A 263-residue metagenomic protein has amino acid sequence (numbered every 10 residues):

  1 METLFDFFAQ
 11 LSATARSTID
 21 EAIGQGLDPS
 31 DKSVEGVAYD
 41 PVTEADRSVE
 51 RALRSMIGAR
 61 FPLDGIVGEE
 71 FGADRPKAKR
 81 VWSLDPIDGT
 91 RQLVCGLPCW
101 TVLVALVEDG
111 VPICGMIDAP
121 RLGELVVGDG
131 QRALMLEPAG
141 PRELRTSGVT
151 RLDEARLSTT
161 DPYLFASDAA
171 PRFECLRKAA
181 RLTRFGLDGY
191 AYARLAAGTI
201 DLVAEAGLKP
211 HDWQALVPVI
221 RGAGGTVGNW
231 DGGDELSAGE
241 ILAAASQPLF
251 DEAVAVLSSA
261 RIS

Functional and structural regions predicted by a protein language model:
M1-I87: N-terminal subdomain of lithium-sensitive/metallo-dependent phosphomonoesterases centered on the IMPase/IPPase/PAP
I19-A22, D46, I57, T90 (+6 more regions): Residue-level signal for inorganic ion chemistry
R47, R51, E70, P86-G89 (+5 more regions): Generic detector of well-ordered alpha-helical packing
P76-L134: DPxDG-like acidic metal-binding loop motif
V107-V111, R121, G130-R132, P138-A139 (+3 more regions): Short loop segments at secondary-structure junctions
G115, A133-E137, T159, L202: Short hydrophobic/aromatic-rich beta-strand segments that constitute the beta-sheet cores of beta-sandwich/beta-barrel
R145-S263: An extended, acidic
